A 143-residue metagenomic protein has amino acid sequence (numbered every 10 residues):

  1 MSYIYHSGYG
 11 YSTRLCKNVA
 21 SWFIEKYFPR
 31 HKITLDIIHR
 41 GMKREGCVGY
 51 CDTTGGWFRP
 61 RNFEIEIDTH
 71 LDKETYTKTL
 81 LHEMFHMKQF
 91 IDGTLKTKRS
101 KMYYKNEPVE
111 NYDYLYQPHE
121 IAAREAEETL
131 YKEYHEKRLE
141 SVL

Functional and structural regions predicted by a protein language model:
M1-G8: A short, surface-exposed helix-loop junction/capping segment
Y9-G10, I38-N62, K73: Catalytic zinc-binding patch centered on the HExxH motif and its immediate surroundings that defines zinc-dependent
Y11-K32: Zn2+-dependent metallopeptidase catalytic core
K43-V48, W57, E66-I67, M87 (+2 more regions): Membrane-embedded and juxtamembrane structural elements of multi-pass membrane proteins
F63-L80: Short pre-active-site segment immediately N-terminal to the catalytic Zn-binding motif
E74, F90-I121: Post-HEXXH active-site segment of zinc metalloproteases
K78-I91, A123: Active-site recognition of the HExxH zinc-binding catalytic motif
D113-Q117, E127-L143: Long, well-structured alpha-helical subdomains associated with metal-dependent extracellular/ecto-lumenal hydrolases
